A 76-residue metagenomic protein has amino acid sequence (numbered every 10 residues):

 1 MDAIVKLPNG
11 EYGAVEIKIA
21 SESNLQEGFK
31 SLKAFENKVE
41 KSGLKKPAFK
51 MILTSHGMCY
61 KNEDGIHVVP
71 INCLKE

Functional and structural regions predicted by a protein language model:
M1-E76: A cross-kingdom feature that marks ATP-driven nucleic-acid transaction machinery
